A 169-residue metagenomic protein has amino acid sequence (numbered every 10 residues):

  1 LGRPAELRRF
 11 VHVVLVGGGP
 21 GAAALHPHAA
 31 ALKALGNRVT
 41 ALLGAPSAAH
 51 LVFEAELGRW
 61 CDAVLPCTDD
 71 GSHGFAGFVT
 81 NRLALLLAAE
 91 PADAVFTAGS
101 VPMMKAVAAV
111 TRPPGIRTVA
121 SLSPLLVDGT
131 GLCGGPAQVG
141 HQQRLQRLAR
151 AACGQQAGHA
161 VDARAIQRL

Functional and structural regions predicted by a protein language model:
L1-L125: FNR/FR-type flavoprotein reductase catalytic core
G2-R3, G135-P136, Q167-R168: Short, intrinsically disordered, charge-balanced linker/junction segments flanking boundaries in proteins
A24, V101-M103, S123-G140, R144-R150: Local cysteine-cluster metal-coordination motifs and their immediate loop/turn environment, predominantly Fe-S cluster
K33, Q143, Q156-A157, R168: Cationic, low-complexity basic patches in intrinsically disordered or flexible, solvent-exposed regions
R59, Q138-H141, L169: Short amphipathic alpha-helical motifs in flexible or low-confidence regions
A149-A152, A157-A165: Short linear motifs in low-complexity or flexible loops
